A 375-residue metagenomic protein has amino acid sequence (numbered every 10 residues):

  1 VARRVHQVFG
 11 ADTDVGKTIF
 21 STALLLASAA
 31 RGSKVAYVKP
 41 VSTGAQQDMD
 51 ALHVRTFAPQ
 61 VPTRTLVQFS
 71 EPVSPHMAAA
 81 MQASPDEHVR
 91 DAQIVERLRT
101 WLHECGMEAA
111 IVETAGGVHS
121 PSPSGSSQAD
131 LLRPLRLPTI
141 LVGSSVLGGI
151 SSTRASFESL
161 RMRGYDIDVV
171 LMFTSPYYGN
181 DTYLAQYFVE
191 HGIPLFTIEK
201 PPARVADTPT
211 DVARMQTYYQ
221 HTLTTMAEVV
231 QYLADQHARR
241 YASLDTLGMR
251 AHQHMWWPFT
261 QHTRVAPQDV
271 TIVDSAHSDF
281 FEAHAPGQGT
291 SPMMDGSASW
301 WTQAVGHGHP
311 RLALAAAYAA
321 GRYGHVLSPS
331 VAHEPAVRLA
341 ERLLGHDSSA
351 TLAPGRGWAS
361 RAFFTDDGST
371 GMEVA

Functional and structural regions predicted by a protein language model:
R3, I19-H88, A92, R97-L102: N-terminal phosphate/diphosphate-binding loop that engages ATP/GTP or pyrophosphate donors across diverse enzyme folds
V8-F9: Hydrophobic anchor at the beta1->P-loop junction of P-loop NTPases
V15-G16: Conserved glycine(s) of the Walker
I94-S124: Switch II (G3) loop of P-loop NTPases
T114-P194: Conserved catalytic-core segment of NTP-binding enzymes
E158-A242: C-terminal lobe/tail of nucleotide-utilizing enzymes
Y219-W358: N-terminal glycine-rich, Lys/His-bearing helix-loop that initiates the first secondary-structure elements of many
T290, V337, S360-A375: Conserved beta-loop-alpha segment that forms the PLP phosphate-binding cup at the N-terminus of a helix
